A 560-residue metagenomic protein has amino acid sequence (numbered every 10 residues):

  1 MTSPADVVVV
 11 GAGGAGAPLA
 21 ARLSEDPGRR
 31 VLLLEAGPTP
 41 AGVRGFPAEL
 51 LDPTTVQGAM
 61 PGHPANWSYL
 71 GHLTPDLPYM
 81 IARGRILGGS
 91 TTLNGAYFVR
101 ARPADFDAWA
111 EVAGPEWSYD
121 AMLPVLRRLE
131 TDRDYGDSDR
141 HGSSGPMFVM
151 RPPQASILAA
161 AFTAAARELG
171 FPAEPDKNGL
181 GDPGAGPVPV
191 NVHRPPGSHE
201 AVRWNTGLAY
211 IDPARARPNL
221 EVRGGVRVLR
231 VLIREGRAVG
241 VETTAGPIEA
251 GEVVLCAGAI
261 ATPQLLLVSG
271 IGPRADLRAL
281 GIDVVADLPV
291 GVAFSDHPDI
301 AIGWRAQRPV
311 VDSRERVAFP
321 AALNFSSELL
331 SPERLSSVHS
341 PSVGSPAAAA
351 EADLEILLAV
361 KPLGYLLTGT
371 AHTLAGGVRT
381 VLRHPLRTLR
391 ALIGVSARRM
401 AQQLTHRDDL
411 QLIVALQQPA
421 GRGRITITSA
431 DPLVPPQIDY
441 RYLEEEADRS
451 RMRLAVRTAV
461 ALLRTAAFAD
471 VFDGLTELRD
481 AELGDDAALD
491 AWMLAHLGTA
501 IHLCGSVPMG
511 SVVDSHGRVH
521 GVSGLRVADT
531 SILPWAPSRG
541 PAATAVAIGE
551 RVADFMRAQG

Functional and structural regions predicted by a protein language model:
T2-R127, A279, V285-G291, D296-R305: N-terminal glycine-rich phosphate/pyrophosphate-binding loop and immediately adjacent elements
S3-A5, T244-E252, C256: Core beta-strand elements of the Rossmann-like FAD/NAD(P) dinucleotide-binding domain in flavoenzyme oxidoreductases
G13-G14, A36-T39, G251-E252, C256-P263 (+1 more regions): Glycine-/small-residue-rich beta->alpha transition segments that form the dinucleotide
G14, P18, P153, A259-I260 (+2 more regions): Residue-level detector of alpha-helix initiation sites
L50, N66-W67, P187-R194, S198 (+7 more regions): A glycine-rich dinucleotide-binding beta-alpha-beta segment and adjacent secondary-structure elements that constitute
V112-R230, R234-A238, A301-R305, S313 (+1 more regions): Conserved redox-cofactor binding core of oxidoreductases
A166, G281, V460-L463, G549-G560: Internal hydrophobic alpha-helix adjacent to the cofactor/substrate pocket in enzyme cavities
A216, E252, P273-H406, V414-Q417 (+5 more regions): Mid-to-C-terminal "cap/lid" subdomains and adjacent gly/pro-rich loops that border and regulate access to redox
